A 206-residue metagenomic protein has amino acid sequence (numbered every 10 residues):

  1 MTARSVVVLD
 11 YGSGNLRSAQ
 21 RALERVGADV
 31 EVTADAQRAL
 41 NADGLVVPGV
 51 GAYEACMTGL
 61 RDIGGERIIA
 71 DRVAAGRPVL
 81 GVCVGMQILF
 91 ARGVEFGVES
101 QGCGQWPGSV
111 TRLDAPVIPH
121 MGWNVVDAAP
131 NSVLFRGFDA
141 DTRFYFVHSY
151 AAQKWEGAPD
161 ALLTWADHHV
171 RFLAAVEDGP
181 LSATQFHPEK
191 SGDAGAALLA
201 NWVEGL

Functional and structural regions predicted by a protein language model:
T2-V7: Extreme N-terminal starter segment of soluble prokaryotic enzymes
D29, G44, P78-L80, R143: Structural signature of beta-strand start/N-cap positions in the alpha/beta core of ABC transporter nucleotide-binding
V30-N41: Short acidic low-complexity segments
A39-G49: Short acidic/histidine-rich motifs immediately flanking catalytic phosphotransfer sites in two-component signaling
G51-W123: Cysteine-nucleophile active-site neighborhood
A91-H168: Pocket-forming structural segment of enzyme catalytic cores
V170-D178: Short, surface-exposed beta-strand/loop micro-motifs that present aromatic residues
P180-L206: Acyltransferase
